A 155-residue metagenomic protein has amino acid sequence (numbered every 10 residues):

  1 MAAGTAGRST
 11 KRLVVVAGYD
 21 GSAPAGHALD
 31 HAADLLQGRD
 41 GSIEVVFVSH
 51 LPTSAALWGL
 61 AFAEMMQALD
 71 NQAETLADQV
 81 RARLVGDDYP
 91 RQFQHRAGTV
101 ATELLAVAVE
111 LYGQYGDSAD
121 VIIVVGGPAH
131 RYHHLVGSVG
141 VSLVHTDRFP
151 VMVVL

Functional and structural regions predicted by a protein language model:
M1-T10, V85-I122, A129-H130: Structural beta-alpha unit
G4-L60: Small/aliphatic-rich secondary-structure junction motif
V14-V16, S42-E44, Q92-Q94, I122 (+1 more regions): A structural signal for isolated positions on well-ordered beta-strands in alpha/beta enzyme cores
H31, V107, S138-V139: A short acidic, amphipathic alpha-helical/loop segment
L60-E64, E110-Y112, V124, V141-S142: Short, hinge-like loop/turn segments at secondary-structure boundaries
F62-T75: A short acidic, glycine-rich active-site loop that binds or catalyzes chemistry on phosphate/adenosine moieties
V121-T146: Glycine-rich, Arg-bearing micro-motifs that act as flexible, cationic patches
V144-L155: Short, flexible loop segments at boundaries between secondary-structure elements
